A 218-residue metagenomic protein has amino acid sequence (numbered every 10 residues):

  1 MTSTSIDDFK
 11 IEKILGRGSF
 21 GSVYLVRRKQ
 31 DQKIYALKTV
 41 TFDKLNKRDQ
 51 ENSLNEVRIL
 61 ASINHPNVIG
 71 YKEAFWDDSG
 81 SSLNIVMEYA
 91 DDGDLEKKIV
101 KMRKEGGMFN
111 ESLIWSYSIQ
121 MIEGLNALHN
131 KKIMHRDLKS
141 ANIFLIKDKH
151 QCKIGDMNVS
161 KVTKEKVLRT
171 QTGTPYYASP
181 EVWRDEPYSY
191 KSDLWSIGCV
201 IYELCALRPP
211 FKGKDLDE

Functional and structural regions predicted by a protein language model:
S22: Conserved N-lobe ATP-binding subsite of Hanks-type protein kinase domains, especially the beta3 VAIK lysine
I34, T39-I63: Conserved N-lobe beta3->alphaC-helix segment of eukaryotic protein kinase catalytic domains
G70-G80: Short beta-strand micro-motifs within the conserved protein kinase catalytic domain, predominantly in the N-lobe
G80-D94: Conserved short submotifs of the Hanks-type protein kinase catalytic core that shape the nucleotide-binding pocket
Y117-S118: Activation segment signature within eukaryotic-like protein kinase domains
D193: Conserved catalytic-loop aspartate of Hanks-type protein kinases
